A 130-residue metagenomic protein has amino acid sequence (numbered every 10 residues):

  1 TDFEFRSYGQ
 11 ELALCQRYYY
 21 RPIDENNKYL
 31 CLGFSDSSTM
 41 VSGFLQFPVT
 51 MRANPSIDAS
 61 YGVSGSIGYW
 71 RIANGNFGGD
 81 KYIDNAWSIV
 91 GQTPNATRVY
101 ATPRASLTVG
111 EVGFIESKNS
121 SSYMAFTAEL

Functional and structural regions predicted by a protein language model:
T1-N27, F126-L130: Extracellular polysaccharide-targeting segments
Y8, Y18-Y20, Y29, Y61 (+4 more regions): Sequence-level detector for tyrosine residue identity
L12-L14, L30-L32, L45, I72 (+2 more regions): Generic detector of leucine side chains in alpha-helical contexts
L14, Y18-Y20, G65-W70, L107-V112: Hydrophobic transmembrane signal anchors and adjacent membrane-proximal interface regions, especially in viral
P22-V41: Surface beta-strand/loop "capping" patches
D36-R104: Extracellular attachment/recognition segments
D84-L130: Surface-exposed interaction regions enriched in Ser/Thr/Asp/Glu that occur as long low-complexity tracts or repetitive
